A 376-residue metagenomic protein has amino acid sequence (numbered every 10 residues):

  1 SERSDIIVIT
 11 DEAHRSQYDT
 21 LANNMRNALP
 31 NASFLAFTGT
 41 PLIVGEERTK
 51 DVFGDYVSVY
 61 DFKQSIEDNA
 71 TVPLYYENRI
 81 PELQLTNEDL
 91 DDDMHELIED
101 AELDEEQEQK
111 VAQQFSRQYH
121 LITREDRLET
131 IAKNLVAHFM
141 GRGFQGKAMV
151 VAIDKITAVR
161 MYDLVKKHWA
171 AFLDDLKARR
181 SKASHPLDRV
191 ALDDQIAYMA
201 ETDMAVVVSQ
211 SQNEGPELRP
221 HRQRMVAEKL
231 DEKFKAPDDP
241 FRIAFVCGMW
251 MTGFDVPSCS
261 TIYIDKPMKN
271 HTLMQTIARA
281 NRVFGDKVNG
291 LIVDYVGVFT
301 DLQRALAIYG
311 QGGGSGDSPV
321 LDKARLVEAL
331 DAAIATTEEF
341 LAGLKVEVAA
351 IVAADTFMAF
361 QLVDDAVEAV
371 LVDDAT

Functional and structural regions predicted by a protein language model:
E2-L35: SF2 helicase catalytic motif II
E2-S4, A28-N31, F144-Q145, D238-P240 (+1 more regions): Short loop/turn elements that form and flank the Walker-type P-loop nucleotide-binding site in RecA-like NTPase cores
I7, D193-A324: Conserved RecA-like P-loop NTPase helicase motor core
V8, E12-S16, L42-I43, T157 (+2 more regions): Residues immediately C-terminal
E47-K147, M161-A170, D174-A183: Interdomain helical connector at the RecA1-RecA2 junction of SF1/SF2 helicase-like NTPases
K147-D154: Conserved RecA-like ASCE P-loop NTPase motor core of nucleic-acid helicases/translocases
K155-V208: Conserved helicase motor "Helicase C" RecA-like lobe of SF1/SF2 P-loop NTPases
R282-T376: Long, hydrophobic alpha-helical segments
